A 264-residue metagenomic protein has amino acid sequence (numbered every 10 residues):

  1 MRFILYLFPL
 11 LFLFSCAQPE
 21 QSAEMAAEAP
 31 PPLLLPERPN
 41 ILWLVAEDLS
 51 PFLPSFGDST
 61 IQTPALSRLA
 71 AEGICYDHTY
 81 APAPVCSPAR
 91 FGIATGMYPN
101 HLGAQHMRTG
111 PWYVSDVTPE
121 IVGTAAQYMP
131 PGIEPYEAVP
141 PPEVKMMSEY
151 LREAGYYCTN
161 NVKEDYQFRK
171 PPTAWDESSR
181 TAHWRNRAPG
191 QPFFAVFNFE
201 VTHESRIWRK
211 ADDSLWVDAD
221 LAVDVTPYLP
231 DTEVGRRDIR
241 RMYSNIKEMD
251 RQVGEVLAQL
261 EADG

Functional and structural regions predicted by a protein language model:
M1-P9: Sec-dependent signal peptide recognition, specifically the positively charged N-region followed immediately by
F14-S15: C-terminal motif of bacterial Sec signal peptides marking the signal peptidase cleavage site
S22-E37, P51-I61, M107-P111, S115-T118 (+2 more regions): Active-site-proximal cap/lid insertion segments
M25, W43-V45, S50-P142, Y156: Active-site segment of extracytoplasmic enzymes that catalyze sulfate/phosphate-ester chemistry
E37-L42, E72-D77, R152-T159, P189-F194 (+1 more regions): Loop/turn elements at helix/coil->beta-strand transitions in domains of secreted/extracellular proteins
A94-M97, W175-R180: Short, hinge-like loop/turn segments at secondary-structure boundaries
M147: Short active-site alpha-helical segment characteristic of glycosyltransferases and processive polysaccharide synthases
